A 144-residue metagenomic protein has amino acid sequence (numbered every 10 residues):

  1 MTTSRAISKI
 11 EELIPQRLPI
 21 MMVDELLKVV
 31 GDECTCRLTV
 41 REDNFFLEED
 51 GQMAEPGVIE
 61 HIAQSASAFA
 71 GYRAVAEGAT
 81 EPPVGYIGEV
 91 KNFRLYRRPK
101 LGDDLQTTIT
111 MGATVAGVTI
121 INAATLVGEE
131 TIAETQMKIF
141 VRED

Functional and structural regions predicted by a protein language model:
T2, A68, K100-D103, T110-D144: HotDog/MaoC-like acyl-thioester-processing domains
T3-S4, A68-Q106: Hydrophobic beta-strand-centered segment that forms part of the acyl-chain substrate-binding groove
I7-R17, E81-P82: Short aromatic-glycine motifs in intrinsically disordered, low-complexity regions
L18-A54: Catalytic strand-loop segment that frames the active site of acyl-thioester-processing enzymes
V23-D24, V90, I120, E134: Hydrophobic residues on conserved beta-strands that form the core of alpha/beta folds
D24-L27, K91, Y96, T110-G112: Conserved positions in beta-strands of structured domains
D50-F69, I87-G88: Compact, glycine-rich, soluble single-domain proteins
